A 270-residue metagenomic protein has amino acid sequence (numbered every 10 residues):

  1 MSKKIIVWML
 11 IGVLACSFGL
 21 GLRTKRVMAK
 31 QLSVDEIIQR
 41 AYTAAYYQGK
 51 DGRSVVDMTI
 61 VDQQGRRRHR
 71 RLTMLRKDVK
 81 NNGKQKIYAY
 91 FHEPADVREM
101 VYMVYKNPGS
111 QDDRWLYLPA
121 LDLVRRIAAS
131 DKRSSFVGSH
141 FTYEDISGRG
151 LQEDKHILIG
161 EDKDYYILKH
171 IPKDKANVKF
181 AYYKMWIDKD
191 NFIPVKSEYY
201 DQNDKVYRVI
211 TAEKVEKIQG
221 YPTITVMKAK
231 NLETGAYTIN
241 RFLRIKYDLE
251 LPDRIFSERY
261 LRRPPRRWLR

Functional and structural regions predicted by a protein language model:
M1-I5: Positively charged n-region of N-terminal signal peptides that target proteins for export
M9-G21: Bacterial N-terminal signal peptides
G19, V27-A29: Boundary at the C-terminal end of the N-terminal hydrophobic targeting segment
S33-A120: N-terminal mature ectodomain segment of secretory-pathway/periplasmic proteins
D35-E36, R70, I146-I157, D204-V209: A short, amphipathic edge element
H92, M103, D113-Y117, L123-I127 (+2 more regions): Gly/Pro-enriched, hydrophobic low-complexity segments that function as extracytoplasmic propeptides/linkers
S257-R270: Short, low-complexity, Pro/Ser/Thr/Gly-rich segments in the mature regions of secreted, periplasmic
